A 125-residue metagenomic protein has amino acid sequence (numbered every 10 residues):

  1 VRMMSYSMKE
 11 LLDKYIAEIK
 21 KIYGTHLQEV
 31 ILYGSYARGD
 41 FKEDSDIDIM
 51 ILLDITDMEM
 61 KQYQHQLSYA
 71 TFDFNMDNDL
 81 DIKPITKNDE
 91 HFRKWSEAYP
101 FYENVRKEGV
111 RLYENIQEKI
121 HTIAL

Functional and structural regions predicted by a protein language model:
V1-H26, R38-E43, D54-L125: Catalytic core of pol beta-like nucleotidyltransferases
Q28-Y36: Short gly/ser-rich loop at a beta-strand->alpha-helix junction or flexible surface loop bordering the NTP-binding
I47-L52: Short beta-strand->loop micro-motif that forms the acidic, two-metal-ion catalytic signature in nucleotide-processing
